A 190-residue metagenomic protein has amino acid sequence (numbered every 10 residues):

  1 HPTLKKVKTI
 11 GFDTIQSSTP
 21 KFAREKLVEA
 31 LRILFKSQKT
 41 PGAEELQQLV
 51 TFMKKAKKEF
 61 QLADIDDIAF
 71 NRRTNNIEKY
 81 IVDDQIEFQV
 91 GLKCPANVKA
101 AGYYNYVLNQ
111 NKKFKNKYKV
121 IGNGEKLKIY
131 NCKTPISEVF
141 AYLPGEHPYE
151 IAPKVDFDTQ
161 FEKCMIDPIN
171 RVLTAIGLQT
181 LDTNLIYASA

Functional and structural regions predicted by a protein language model:
H1-A190: DNA-dependent DNA polymerase catalytic subunits
